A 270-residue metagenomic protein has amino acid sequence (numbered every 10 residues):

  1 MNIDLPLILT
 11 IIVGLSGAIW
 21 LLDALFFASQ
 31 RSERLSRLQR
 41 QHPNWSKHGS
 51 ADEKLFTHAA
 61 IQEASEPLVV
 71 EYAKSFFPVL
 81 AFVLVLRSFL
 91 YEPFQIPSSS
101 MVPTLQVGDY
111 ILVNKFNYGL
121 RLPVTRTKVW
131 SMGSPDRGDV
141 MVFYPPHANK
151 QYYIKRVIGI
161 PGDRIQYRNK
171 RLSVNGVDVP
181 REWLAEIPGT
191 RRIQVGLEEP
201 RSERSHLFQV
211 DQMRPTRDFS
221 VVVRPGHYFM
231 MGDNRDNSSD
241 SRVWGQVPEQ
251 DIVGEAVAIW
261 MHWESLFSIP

Functional and structural regions predicted by a protein language model:
N2-Q30, L38, K54-V69, F94-Q95 (+1 more regions): Soluble "head" domains of membrane/secretory-pathway proteins
R34-N44: Short, highly charged, low-complexity non-transmembrane loops/tails of multi-pass membrane proteins
P43-D52: Short, charged cytosolic
E63-Q95: Transmembrane alpha-helices and immediately adjacent membrane-cytoplasm interface residues in multi-pass integral
S99: Short surface loop/edge beta-strand patches of beta-sandwich-type extracellular domains that form ligand-contact sites
